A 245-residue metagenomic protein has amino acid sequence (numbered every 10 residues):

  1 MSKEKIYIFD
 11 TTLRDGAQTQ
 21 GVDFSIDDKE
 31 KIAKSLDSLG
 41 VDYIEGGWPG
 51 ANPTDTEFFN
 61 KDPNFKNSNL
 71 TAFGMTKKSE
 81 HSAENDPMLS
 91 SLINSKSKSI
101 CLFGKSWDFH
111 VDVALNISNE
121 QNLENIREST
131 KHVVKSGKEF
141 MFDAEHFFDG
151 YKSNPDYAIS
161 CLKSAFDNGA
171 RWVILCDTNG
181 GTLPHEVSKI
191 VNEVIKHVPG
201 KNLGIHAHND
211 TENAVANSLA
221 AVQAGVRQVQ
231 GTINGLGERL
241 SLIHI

Functional and structural regions predicted by a protein language model:
M1-E84: N-terminal capping/small domains of soluble enzymes
I8-T11, I44-G46, S68-M75, K98-L102 (+4 more regions): Hydrophobic faces of well-ordered beta-strands that scaffold small-molecule active sites in alpha/beta enzyme cores
F24-L39, S82-F140, E145-V198, L219 (+1 more regions): Alpha/beta enzyme core
P49, F73-S79, K105-W107, E145-D149 (+3 more regions): Active-site beta-loop-alpha junctions enriched in small/polar residues
D55-T76, E124-S136, S188-I205: Alpha-helix-loop-beta-strand connector modules within alpha/beta enzyme cores
G104-S106, V226-S241: Glycine-rich phosphate-binding active-site loops on the catalytic face of alpha/beta enzymes
H206-N234: Small-aliphatic-rich amphipathic alpha-helix that forms the alpha element of a beta-alpha
I243-I245: Conserved small/polar residues in nucleotide/adenosyl-binding loops
